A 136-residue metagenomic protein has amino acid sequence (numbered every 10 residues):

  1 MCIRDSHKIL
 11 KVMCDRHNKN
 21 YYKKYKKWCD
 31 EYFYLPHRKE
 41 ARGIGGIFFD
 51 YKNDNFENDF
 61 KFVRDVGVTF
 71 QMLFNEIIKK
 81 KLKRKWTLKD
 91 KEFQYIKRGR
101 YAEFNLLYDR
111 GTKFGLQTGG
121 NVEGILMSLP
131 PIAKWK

Functional and structural regions predicted by a protein language model:
M1-I3: Short, small-residue-biased leader/transition segments that mark boundaries at the very start of proteins
S6-I9: RNA-binding basic/glycine-rich loop and surface signature characteristic of RAMP-family CRISPR effectors
D15, K19: Conserved, well-structured core segments that form or line functional sites
C29-N53, G99-Y101, L106: Aromatic/basic-lined ligand-recognition segments that form π-stacking hydrophobic pockets flanked by Lys/Arg to engage
Y51-F62, R110-T112: A generic structural motif
F56-A102: Extended, compositionally biased non-globular segments
R100-K136: C-terminal structured interaction module
